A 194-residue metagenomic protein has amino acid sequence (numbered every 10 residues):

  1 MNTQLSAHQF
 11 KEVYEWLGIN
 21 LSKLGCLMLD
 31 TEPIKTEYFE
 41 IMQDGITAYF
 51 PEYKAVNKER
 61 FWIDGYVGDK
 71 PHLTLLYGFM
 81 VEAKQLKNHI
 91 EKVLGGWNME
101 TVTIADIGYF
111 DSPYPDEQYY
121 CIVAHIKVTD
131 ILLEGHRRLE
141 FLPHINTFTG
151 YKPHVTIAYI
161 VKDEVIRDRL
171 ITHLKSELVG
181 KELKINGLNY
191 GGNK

Functional and structural regions predicted by a protein language model:
N2-K194: Histidine-dependent nucleotide/RNA phosphoesterase domain, centered on the 2H-phosphoesterase fold with its duplicated
